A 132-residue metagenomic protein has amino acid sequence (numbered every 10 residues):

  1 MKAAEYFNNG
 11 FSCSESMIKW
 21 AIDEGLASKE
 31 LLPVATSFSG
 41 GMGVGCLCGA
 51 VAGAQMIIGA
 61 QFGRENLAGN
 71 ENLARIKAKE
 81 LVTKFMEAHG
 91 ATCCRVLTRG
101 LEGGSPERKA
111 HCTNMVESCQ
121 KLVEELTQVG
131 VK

Functional and structural regions predicted by a protein language model:
M1-D23: Active-site-proximal helix-loop elements at catalytic-domain edges
A3, M17, V34-S39, C119: Short alpha-helical scaffolding segments that buttress acidic/His motifs in well-ordered protein cores
C13, C48, C94: Short cysteine clusters
I18-T36, G90-L97: Acidic-glycine-rich active-site phosphate/pyrophosphate-binding loop
K19-D23, M56-G63, K121-E125: Short glycine/serine- and small hydrophobic-enriched flexible loop segments
E24-P33, G59-K77: Phosphate-handling active-site elements
S37-M56, A60: Glycine/serine-rich anion-binding loops at beta->alpha junctions that coordinate negatively charged ligand groups
I76-K132: C-terminal binding/interaction regions
